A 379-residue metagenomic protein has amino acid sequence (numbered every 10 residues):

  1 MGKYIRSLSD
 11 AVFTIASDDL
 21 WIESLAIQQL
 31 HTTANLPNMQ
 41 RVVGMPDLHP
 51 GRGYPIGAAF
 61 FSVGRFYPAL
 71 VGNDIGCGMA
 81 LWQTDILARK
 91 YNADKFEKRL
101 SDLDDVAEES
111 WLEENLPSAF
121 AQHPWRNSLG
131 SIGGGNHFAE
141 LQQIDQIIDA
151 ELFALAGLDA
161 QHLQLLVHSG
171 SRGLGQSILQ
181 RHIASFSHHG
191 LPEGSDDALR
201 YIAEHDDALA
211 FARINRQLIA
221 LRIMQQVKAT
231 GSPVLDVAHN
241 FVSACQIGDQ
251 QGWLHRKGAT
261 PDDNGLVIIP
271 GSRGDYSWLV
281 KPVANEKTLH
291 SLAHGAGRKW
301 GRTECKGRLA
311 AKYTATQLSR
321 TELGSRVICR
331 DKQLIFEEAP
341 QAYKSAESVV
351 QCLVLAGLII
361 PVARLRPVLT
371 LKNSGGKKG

Functional and structural regions predicted by a protein language model:
G2-Q29, P37-V43, P50-I56, F60 (+4 more regions): Domain-length cofactor-binding catalytic modules of enzymes
A34: Glycine-rich loop/turn
L81: N-terminal glycine-rich flavin-associated loop
